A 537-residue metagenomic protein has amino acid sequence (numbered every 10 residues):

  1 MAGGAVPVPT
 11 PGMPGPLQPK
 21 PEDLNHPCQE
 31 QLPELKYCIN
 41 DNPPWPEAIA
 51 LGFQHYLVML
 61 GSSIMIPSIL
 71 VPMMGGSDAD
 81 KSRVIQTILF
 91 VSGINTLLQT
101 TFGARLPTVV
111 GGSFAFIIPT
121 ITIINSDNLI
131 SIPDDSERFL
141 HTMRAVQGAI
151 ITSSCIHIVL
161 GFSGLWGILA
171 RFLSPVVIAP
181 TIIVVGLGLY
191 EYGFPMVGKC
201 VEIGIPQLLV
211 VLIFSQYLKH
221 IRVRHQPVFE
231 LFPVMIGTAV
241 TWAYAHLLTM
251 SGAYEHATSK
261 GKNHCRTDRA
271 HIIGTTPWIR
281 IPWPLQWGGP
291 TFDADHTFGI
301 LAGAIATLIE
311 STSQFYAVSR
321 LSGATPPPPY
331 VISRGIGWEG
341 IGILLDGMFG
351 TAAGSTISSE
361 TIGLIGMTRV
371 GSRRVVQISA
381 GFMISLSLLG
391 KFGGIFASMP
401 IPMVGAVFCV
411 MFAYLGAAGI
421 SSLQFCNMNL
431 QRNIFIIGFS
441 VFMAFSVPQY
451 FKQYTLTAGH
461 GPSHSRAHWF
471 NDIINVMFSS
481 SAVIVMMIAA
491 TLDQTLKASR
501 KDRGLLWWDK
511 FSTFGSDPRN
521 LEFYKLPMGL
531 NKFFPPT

Functional and structural regions predicted by a protein language model:
A2-I88, E230, V234-S333, D509: Helix-loop-helix hairpins and the membrane-proximal interhelical loops of multi-pass alpha-helical transport proteins
P7-T10, N125-H256, I378-F511, G515: Membrane-embedded alpha-helical modules
H26-N42, H55, M59-S62, I66 (+4 more regions): Helix-loop-helix junctions within the multi-pass membrane cores of secondary transporters/permeases
I39, P43-P46, K81-V84, F139-A145 (+6 more regions): Membrane-interfacial loop-to-transmembrane-helix junctions in polytopic alpha-helical membrane proteins
P44, S174, P328, P400 (+2 more regions): Generic structural signal for alpha-helix starts
A50-Q54, V223-Q226, G299-G303, D346 (+1 more regions): Short interface patches used for recognition in eukaryotic signaling and trafficking proteins
P72, I121-N125, T307, G366 (+1 more regions): Short glycine/serine- and small hydrophobic-enriched flexible loop segments
L492, S499-D502, S512-T537: Extended, intrinsically disordered cytoplasmic tails
